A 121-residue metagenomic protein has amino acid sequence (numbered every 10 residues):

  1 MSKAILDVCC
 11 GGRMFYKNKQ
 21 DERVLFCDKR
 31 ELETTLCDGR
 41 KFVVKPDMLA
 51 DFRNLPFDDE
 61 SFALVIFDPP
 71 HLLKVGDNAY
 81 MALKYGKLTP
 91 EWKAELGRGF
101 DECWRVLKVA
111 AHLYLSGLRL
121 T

Functional and structural regions predicted by a protein language model:
M1-T121: Class I S-adenosyl-L-methionine-dependent methyltransferase catalytic core
